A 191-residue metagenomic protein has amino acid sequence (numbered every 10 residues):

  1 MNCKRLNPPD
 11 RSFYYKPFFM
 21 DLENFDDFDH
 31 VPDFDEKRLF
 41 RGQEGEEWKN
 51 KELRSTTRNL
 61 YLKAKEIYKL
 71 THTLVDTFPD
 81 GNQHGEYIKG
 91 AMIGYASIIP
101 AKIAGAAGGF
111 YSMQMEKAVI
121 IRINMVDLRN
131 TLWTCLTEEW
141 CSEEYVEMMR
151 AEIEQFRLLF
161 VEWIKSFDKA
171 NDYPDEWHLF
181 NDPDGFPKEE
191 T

Functional and structural regions predicted by a protein language model:
P9-T191: Amphipathic alpha-helical assembly/interaction segments
